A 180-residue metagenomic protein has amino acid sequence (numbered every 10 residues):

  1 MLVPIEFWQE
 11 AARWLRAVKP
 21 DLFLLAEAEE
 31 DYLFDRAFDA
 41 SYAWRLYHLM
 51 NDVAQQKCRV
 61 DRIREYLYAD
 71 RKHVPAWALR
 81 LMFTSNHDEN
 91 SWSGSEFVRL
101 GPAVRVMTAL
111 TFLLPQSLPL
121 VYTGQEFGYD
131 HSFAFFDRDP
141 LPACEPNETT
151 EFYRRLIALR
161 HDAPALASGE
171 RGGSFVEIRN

Functional and structural regions predicted by a protein language model:
L2-R80, L110-L113, G128-P164, S168-G169: Active-site-proximal helices and loops of the catalytic beta/alpha 8
L24, P119-L120: Hydrophobic/aromatic residues located in beta-strands of well-ordered beta-sheets within soluble catalytic
A26, S85, Q125: Active-site flanking residues adjacent to catalytic metal/cofactor-binding acidic residues
V74-R99, H131-F133: Active-site clefts of carbohydrate-active enzymes
P102-V106: Conserved interdomain hinge at the start of the Helicase C-terminal
L120-F127: Short acidic/histidine-rich active-site segments
F175-N180: Carbohydrate-binding surface patches
